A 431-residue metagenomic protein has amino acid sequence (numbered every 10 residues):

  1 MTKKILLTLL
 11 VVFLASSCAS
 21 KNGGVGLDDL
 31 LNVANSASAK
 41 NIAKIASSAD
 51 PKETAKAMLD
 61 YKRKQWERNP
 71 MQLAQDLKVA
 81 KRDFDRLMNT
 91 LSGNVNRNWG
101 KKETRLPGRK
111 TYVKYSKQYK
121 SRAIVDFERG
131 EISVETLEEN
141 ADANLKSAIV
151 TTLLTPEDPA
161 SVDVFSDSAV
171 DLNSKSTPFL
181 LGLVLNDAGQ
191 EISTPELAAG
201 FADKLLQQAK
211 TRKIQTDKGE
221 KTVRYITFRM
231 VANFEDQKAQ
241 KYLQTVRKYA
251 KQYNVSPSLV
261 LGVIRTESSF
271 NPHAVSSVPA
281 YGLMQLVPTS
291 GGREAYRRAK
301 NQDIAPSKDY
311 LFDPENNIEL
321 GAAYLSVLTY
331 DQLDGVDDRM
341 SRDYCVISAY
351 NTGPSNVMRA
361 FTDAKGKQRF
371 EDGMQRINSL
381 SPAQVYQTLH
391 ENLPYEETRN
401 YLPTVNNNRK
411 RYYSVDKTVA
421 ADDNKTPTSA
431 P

Functional and structural regions predicted by a protein language model:
M1-K4: Positively charged n-region of N-terminal signal peptides that target proteins for export
T8-A15: Bacterial N-terminal signal peptides
C18-R265, Y330, V336, D363-P431: Cell-wall glycan-active module
F234-Q237, K308-I318, E396-E397: Active-site metal-coordination segments of metallo-dependent hydrolases
N254-V278, L286-V287, G321-A322, V346-N351 (+1 more regions): Short, functionally critical alpha-helical segments immediately adjacent to catalytic or ligand/cofactor-binding
S268-S277, R293, T352-K367: Secretory-pathway/luminal and periplasmic proteins that interact with or process carbohydrate-rich
S277-I304, N316-V327, I377, V405: Substrate-binding/active-site groove segments that recognize and process beta-1,4-linked N-acetyl-hexosamine
E319-A364: Catalytic and binding regions of secreted/periplasmic enzymes and modules that target cell-wall glycans
